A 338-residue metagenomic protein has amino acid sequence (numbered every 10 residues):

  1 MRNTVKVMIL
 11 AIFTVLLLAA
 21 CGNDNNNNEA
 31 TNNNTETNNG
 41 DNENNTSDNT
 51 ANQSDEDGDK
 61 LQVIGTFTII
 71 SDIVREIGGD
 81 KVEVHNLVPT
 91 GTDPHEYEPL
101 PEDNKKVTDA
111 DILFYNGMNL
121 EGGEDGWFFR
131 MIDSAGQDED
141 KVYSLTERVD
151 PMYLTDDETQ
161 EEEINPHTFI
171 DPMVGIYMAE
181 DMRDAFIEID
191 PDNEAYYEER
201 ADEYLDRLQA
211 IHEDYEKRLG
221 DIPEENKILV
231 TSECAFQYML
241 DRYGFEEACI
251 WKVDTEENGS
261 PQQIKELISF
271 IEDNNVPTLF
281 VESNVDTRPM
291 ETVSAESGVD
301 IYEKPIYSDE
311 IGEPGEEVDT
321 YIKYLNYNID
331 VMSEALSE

Functional and structural regions predicted by a protein language model:
M1-A19: Sec-dependent bacterial lipoprotein signal peptides
K6, A20-E338: Extracytoplasmic metal-acquisition and chelation regions
